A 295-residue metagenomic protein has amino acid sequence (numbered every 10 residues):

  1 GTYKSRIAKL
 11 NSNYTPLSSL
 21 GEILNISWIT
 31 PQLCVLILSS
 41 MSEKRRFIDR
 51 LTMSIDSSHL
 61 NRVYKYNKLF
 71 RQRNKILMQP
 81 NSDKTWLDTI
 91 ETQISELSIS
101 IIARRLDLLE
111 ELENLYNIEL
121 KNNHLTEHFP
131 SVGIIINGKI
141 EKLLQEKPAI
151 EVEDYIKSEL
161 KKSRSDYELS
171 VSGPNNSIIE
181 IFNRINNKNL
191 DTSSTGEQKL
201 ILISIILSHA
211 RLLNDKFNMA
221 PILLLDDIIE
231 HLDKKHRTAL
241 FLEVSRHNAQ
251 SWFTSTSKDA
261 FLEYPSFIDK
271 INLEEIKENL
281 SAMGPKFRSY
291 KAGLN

Functional and structural regions predicted by a protein language model:
G1-E43, D49-I55, H59, N117 (+1 more regions): Nucleotide-state sensing region of NTPase/ATPase domains
Y3-S5, E22-N25, A220, A249 (+1 more regions): Short glycine-/polar-rich loops that comprise or flank the Walker A/P-loop and associated switch/sensor motifs
W28, I222-L224: Structural motif
I48, I55-R105: Long, non-coiled-coil amphipathic alpha-helical linker/lever segments that couple catalytic cores to other domains
T85-I222, H231-K235, A239-Q250, D259-Y264 (+2 more regions): Conserved NTPase motor "head" modules and their coupling/switch loops across ABC/AAA+ ATPases, GTPases, and GHKL ATPases
D226-I228: Walker B catalytic acidic pair
T254-T256: H-loop/switch region of ABC-family ATPase nucleotide-binding domains
F267-S281: H-loop (His-switch) and adjacent beta-strand-loop-beta switch element of ABC-type ATPase nucleotide-binding domains
